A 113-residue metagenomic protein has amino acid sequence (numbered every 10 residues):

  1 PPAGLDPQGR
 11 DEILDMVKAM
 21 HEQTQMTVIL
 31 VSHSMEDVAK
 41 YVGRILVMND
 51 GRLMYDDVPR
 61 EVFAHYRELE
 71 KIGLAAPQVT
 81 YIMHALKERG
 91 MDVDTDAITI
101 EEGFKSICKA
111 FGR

Functional and structural regions predicted by a protein language model:
P2-A3: Short loop immediately C-terminal to the Walker-B catalytic DE motif in ABC-type ATPase nucleotide-binding domains
P7-G9: Helix N-cap at the start of a conserved alpha-helix in ABC-type nucleotide-binding domains
D11-Q23: Helical segment within the ABC ATPase nucleotide-binding domain
S32-H33: H-loop/switch region of ABC-family ATPase nucleotide-binding domains
V38-K40: A short, surface-exposed alpha-helical micro-motif characterized by mixed small hydrophobic and charged/polar residues
D50-G51: Conserved ABC ATPase "signature" C-loop
D56-D57: ABC ATPase "signature
L69-R113: ABC ATPase nucleotide-binding domains
